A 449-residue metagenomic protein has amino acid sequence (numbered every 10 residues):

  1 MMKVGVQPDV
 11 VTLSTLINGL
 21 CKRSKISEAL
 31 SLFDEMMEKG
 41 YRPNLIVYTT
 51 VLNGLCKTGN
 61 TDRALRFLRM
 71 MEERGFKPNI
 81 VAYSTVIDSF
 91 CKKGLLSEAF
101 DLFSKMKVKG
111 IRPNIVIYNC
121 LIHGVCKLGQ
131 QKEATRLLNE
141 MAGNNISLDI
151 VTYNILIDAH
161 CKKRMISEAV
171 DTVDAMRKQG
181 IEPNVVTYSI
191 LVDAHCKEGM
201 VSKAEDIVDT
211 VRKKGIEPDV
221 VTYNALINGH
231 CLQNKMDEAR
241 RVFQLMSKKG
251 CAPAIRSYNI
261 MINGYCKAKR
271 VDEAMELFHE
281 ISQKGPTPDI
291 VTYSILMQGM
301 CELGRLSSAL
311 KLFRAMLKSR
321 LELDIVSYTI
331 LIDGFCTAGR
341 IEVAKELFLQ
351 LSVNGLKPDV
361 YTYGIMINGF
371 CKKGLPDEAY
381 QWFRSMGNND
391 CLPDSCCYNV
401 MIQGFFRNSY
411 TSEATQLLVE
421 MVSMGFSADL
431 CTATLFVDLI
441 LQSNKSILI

Functional and structural regions predicted by a protein language model:
M1-A82, K93, D101-K109, M141 (+2 more regions): Solenoidal tandem-repeat scaffolds enriched in leucines and small polar residues
M1-M2, M36, M71, M106 (+16 more regions): Methionine-biased hydrophobic packing positions in alpha-helices, especially within tandem helical repeat solenoids
D9-S14, N18, A29, N44-T49 (+37 more regions): Pentatricopeptide repeat
P358, K372-F383, G387-N388, L392-P393: Generic long, charged, amphipathic alpha-helical segments
C391, C397-V400, G404-I449: C-terminal interaction modules of eukaryotic adaptor/scaffold proteins
